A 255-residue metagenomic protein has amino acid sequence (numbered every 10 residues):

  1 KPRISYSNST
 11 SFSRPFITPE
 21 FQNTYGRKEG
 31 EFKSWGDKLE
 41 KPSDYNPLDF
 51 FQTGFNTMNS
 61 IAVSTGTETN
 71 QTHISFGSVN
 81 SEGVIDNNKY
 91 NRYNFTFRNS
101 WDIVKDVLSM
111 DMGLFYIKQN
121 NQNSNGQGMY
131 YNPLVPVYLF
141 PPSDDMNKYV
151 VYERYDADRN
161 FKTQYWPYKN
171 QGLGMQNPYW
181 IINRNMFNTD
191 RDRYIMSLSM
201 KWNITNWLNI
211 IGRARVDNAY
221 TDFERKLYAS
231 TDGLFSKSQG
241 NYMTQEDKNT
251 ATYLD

Functional and structural regions predicted by a protein language model:
K1, S43-N56: Periplasmic N-terminal accessory/gating domains of Gram-negative outer-membrane beta-barrel systems
K1-S7, I17, N56-M58, Q71 (+1 more regions): A beta-strand signature from Gram-negative outer-membrane beta-barrel systems, especially the internal plug domain
P2-D44, V84-I85, N94, R98-R193 (+1 more regions): Surface-exposed loop/interface segments of Gram-negative outer-membrane beta-barrel transport/assembly proteins
N56, T67-E68, V104-D106, N203-T205: Outer-membrane beta-barrel channels and translocator barrels
M58, Y90-T96: Transmembrane beta-barrel architecture of outer membranes
N59, Y194, K201: Phosphate-interacting basic helix/loop segments used at nucleotide- and nucleic-acid interfaces
A62-G66, S75, R98-D102, G113 (+2 more regions): Transmembrane beta-barrel domains of outer membrane proteins
